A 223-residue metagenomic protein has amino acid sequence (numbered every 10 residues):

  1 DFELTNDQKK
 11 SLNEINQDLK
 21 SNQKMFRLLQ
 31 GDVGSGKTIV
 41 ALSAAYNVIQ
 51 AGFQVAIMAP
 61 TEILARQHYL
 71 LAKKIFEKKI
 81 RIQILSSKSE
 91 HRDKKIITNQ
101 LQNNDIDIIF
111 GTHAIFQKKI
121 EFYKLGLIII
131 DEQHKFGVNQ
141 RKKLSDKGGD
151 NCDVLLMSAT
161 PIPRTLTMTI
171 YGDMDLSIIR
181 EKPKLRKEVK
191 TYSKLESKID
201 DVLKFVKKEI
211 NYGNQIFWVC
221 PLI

Functional and structural regions predicted by a protein language model:
D1-S35, I39-A56: Pre-Walker A segment
G52-V55, R81, N104-I108, K124-L127 (+3 more regions): Loop/turn-to-beta-strand initiation segments
V55-H68, L85, V206-I223: Conserved strand-helix element at the start of the C-terminal RecA-like helicase core
I57-M58, I108-T112, I129-I130, D153-A159 (+3 more regions): Structural recognition of the conserved hydrophobic beta-strand(s) that form the central parallel beta-sheet of P-loop
L64-Q100: Conserved helix-turn-beta segment of the N-terminal RecA-like "Helicase ATP-binding" lobe in SF1/SF2 helicases
K88-I109, F116-L125: Conserved motor-coupling elements within RecA-like helicase/translocase cores
Q100, A114-L156: SF2 helicase catalytic motif II
D173-I223: Conserved interdomain linker/interface between the two RecA-like ATPase lobes of SF2 helicase motors
